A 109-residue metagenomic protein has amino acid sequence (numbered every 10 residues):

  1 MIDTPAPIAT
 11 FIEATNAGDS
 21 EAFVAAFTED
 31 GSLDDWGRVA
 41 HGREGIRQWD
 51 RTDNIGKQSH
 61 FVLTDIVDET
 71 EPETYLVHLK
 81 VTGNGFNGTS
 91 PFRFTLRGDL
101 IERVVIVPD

Functional and structural regions predicted by a protein language model:
M1-A17, E21-A25, L100: Short, low-complexity N-terminal intrinsically disordered segments enriched in polar/charged residues
F11, F23-V24, G31, G42 (+4 more regions): Hydrophobic pocket/interface hotspot
F27, V81-G83, P108: Short beta-strand segments enriched in hydrophobic/aromatic residues within well-folded beta-rich domains
G31-H41, G56: A short gly/proline-enriched turn/hairpin at secondary-structure junctions
L33, I66-D68, I106: Hydrophobic/anchoring residues in structured secondary elements
R38, E44, V105-I106: Short clusters of small/polar residues that mark proteolytic maturation junctions
R47-P91: Surface-exposed, charged secondary-structure patches
T89-D109: Short beta-strand edge/turn micro-motifs at domain boundaries
